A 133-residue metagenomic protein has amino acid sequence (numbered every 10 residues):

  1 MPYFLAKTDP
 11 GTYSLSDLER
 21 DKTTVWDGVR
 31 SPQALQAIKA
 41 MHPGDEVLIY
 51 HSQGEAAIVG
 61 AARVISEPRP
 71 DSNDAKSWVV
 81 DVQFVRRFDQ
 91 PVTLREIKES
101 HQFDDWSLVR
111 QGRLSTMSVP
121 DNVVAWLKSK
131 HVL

Functional and structural regions predicted by a protein language model:
M1-G11, R30, R69-L133: Contiguous surface segments at macromolecular interaction interfaces
S14-V29: Short, basic/aromatic beta-hairpin or loop at an interaction surface
D27-I38: Short alpha-helix capping/helix-loop boundary micro-motifs
L48-I49, R63: Hydrophobic beta-strand signal
Y50-A56: Short, charged beta-turn/beta-strand-edge "cap" motif at the junction between a beta-strand and an adjacent loop
A57-E67: Short beta-strand-centered aromatic/proline hotspots
